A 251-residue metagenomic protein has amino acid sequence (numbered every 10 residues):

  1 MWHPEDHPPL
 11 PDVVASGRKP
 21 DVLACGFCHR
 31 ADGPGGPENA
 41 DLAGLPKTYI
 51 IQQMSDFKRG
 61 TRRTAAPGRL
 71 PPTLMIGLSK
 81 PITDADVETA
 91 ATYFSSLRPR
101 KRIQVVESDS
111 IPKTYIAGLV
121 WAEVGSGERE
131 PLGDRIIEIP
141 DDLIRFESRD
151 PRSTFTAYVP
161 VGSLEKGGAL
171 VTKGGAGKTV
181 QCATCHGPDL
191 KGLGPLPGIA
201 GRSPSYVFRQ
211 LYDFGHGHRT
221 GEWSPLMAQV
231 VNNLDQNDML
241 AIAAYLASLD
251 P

Functional and structural regions predicted by a protein language model:
M1-F27, A31, R62-Q181, H216-P251: Flexible coil segments in periplasmic/lumen-exposed cytochrome c-class electron-transfer proteins
G26, A43, I76, A183 (+1 more regions): Cys/His/Pro-rich metal-binding microdomains
A31-D32, P188: Cys/His-rich metal-chelating microdomains
P34-E38, L193: Acidic/histidine-rich, surface-exposed loop or edge segments in extracytoplasmic proteins
D41-T48, I199-S205: Short cysteine/histidine-rich metal-coordination sites, predominantly Zn2+-binding motifs
E165-T172, V180-A183, P188-K191, P195 (+3 more regions): Long compositionally biased, domain-poor regions of proteins
